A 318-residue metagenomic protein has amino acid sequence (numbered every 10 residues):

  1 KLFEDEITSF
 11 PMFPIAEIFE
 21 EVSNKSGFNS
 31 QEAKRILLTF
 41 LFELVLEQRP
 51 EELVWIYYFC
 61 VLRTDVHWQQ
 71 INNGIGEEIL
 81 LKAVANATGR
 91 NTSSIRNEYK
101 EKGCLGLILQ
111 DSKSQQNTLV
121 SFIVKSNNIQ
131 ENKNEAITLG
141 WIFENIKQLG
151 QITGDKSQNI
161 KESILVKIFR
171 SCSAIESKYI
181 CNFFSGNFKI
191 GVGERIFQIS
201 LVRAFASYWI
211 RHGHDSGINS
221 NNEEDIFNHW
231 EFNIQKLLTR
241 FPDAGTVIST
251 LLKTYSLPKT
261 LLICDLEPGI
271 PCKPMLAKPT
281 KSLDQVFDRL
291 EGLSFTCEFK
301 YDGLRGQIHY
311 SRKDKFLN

Functional and structural regions predicted by a protein language model:
K1-N318: N-terminal nucleic-acid-engaging modules of covalent nucleotidyltransferase systems
